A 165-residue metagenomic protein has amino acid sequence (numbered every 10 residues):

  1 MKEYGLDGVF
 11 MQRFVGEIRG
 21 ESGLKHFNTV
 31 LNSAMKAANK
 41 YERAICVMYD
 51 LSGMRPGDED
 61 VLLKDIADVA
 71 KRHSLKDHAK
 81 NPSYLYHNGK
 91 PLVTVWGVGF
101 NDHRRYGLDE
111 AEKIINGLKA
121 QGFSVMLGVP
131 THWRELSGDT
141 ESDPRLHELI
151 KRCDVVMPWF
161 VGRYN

Functional and structural regions predicted by a protein language model:
K2-N165: Glycan-processing catalytic domains of CAZymes
